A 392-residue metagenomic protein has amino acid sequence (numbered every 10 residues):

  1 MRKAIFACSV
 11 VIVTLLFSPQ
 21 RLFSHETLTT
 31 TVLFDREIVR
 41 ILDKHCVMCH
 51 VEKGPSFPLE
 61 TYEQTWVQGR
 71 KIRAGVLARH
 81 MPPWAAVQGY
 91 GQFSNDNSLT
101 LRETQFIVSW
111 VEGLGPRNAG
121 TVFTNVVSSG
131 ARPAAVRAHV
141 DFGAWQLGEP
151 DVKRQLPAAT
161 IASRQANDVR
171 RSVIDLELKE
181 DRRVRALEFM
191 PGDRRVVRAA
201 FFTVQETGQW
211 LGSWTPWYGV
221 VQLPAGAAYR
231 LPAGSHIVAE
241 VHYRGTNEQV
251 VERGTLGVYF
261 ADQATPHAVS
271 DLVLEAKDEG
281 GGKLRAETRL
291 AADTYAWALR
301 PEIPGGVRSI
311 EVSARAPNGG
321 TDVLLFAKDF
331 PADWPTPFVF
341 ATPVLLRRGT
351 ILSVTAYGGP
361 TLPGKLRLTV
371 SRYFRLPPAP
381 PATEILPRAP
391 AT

Functional and structural regions predicted by a protein language model:
M1-A4: Positively charged n-region of N-terminal signal peptides that target proteins for export
A7-S18: Bacterial N-terminal signal peptides
R21-I174, K179-R182, M190-D193, G234-V241 (+2 more regions): Aromatic- and Gly/Pro-enriched helix-to-coil junctions and flexible linker segments
K71, R79-S94, R194-A225: A surface-exposed loop-and-adjacent beta-strand signature within N-terminal beta-sandwich domains that mediate ligand
A119-R195, E248-G306, T361-T392: Solvent-exposed, flexible loop/coil segments flanking beta-strands in beta-rich domains
V184-R185, A228-T246, V344-G359: Noncatalytic modules at the cell exterior or secretory-pathway interfaces, chiefly beta-strand-rich lectin/adhesion
S213-A233, P331-R348: Beta-sandwich interaction modules
E302-T369: Extended, compositionally biased non-globular segments
